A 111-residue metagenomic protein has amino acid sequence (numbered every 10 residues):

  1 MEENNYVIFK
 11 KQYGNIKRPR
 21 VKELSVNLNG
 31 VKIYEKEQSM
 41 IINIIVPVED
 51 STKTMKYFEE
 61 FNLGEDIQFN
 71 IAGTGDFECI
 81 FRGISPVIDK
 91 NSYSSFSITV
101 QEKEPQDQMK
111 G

Functional and structural regions predicted by a protein language model:
M1-N43, T74-V87: Solvent-exposed edge beta-strands and adjacent loop segments that serve as assembly or binding interfaces
Y13, P19, D66-K110: Short beta-strand and beta-hairpin "edge-sheet" elements
L28-T52, N91-D107: Oligomerization/assembly interface segments of phage tail-like spikes and tubes
F58-Q68: Short coil-to-beta transition motif at edge beta-strands of beta-rich domains
